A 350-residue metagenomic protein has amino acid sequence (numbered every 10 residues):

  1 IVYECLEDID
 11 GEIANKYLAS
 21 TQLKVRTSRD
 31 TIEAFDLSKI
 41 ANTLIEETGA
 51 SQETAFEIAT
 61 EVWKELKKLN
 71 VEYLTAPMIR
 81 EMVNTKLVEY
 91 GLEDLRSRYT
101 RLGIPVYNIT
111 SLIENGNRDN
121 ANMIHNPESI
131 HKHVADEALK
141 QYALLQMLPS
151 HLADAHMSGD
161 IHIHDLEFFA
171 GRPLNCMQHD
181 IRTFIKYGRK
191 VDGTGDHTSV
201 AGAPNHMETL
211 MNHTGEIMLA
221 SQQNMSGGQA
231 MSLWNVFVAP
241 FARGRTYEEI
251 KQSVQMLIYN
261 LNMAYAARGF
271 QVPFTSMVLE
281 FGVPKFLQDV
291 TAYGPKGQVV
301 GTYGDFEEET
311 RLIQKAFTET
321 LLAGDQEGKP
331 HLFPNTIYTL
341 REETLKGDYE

Functional and structural regions predicted by a protein language model:
I1-G116: Charged, amphipathic alpha-helical regulatory modules used for macromolecular assembly or allosteric control
N108-I109, I113-E350: Conserved catalytic cores of very large enzyme subunits
